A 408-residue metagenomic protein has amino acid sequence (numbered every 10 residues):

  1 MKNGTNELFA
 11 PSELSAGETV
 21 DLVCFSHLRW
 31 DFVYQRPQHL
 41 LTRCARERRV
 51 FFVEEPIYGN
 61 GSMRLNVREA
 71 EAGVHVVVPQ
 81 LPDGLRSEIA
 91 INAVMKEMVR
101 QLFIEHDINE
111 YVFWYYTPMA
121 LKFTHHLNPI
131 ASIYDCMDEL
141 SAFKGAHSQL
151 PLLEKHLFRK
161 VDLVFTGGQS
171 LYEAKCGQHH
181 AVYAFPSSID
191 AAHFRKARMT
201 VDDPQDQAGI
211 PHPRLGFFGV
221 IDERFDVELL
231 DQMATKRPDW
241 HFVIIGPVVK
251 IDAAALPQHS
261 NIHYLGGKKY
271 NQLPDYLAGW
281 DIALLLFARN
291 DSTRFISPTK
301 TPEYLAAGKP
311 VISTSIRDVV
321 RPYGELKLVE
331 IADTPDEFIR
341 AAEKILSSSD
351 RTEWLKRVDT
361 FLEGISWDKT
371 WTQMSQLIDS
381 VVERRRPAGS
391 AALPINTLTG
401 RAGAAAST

Functional and structural regions predicted by a protein language model:
D31-Q35, F225, N271-Y276, A283-A306 (+1 more regions): Nucleotide-sugar-dependent
R100-Q101, H147-V164: Membrane-proximal helix-turn-helix segments that form the acceptor-binding/catalytic region of lipid-linked
S170, S188-A197: Carbohydrate-associated surface elements
D206-F225, L230-A234, F242: Conserved donor-binding/catalytic core segment of Leloir-type glycosyltransferases
I251-L277: Nucleotide-activated donor-binding/catalytic signature segment of Leloir-type glycosyltransferases, i.e., the conserved
L326-D336, K344-D350: Conserved acidic donor-binding segment of nucleotide-sugar-dependent glycosyltransferases
S349-D379: A charged, aromatic-enriched C-terminal amphipathic alpha-helix characteristic of glycosyltransferases across folds
W367-T408: C-terminal alpha-helical cap of glycosyltransferases
